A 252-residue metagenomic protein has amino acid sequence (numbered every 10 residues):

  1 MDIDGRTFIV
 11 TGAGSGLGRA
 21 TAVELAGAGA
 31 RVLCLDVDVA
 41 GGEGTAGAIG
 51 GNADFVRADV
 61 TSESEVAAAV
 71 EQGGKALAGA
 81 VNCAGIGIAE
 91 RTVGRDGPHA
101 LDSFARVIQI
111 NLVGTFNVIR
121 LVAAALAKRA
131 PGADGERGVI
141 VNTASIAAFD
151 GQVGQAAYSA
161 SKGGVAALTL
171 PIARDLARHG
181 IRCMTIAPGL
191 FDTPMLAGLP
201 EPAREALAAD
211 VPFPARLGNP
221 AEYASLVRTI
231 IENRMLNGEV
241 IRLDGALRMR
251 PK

Functional and structural regions predicted by a protein language model:
D2-L33: Canonical Rossmann dinucleotide-binding motif of NAD(H)/NADP(H)-dependent dehydrogenases/reductases, specifically
A28-G44: Conserved glycine-rich Rossmann-like NAD(P)H-binding loop of the short-chain dehydrogenase/reductase
I86, G97-N117, V141, Y158 (+1 more regions): Catalytic Tyr-X3-Lys loop
G87-A105, A124, K128-D134, G154-A157 (+1 more regions): Conserved mid-core segment of classical short-chain dehydrogenase/reductases
A124, A173-D175: Alpha-helical segment proximal to the catalytic Tyr-Lys
S145: Residue(s) in the substrate-gating loop at a strand-loop-helix junction that position the organic substrate next
A177, R182, L236-E239: Short, small/polar-rich loop/turn modules that mediate ligand/substrate recognition or access, typified
N219-L243, R248: C-terminal substrate-recognition "lid" of short-chain dehydrogenase/reductases
